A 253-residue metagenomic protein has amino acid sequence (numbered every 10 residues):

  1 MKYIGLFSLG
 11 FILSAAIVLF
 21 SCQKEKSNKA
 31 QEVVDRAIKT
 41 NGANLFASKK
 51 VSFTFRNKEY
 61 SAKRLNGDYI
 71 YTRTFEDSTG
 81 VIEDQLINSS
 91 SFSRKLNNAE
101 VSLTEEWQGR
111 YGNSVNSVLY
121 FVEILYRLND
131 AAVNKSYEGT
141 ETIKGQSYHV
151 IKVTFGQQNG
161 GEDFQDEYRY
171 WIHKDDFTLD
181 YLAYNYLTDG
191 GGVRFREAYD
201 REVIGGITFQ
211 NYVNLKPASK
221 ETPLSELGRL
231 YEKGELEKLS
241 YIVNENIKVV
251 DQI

Functional and structural regions predicted by a protein language model:
M1-L9: Bacterial N-terminal signal peptides that target proteins for export
S8-V18: Bacterial N-terminal signal peptides
V18, C22-E59: N-terminal leader/targeting segments and the immediate start of mature chains
E25-A30, R94-F164, Y186-D189, K248-I253: Flexible, processing/modification-adjacent segments and terminal tails in exported/periplasmic/extracellular proteins
S48-K50, K63-Y71, D84-S93, Q146 (+3 more regions): Short, solvent-exposed coil/turn segments at beta-strand boundaries
T54-R56, T142, V203: A general beta-strand register signal
Y148-V249: Gly/Pro-enriched, hydrophobic low-complexity segments that function as extracytoplasmic propeptides/linkers
